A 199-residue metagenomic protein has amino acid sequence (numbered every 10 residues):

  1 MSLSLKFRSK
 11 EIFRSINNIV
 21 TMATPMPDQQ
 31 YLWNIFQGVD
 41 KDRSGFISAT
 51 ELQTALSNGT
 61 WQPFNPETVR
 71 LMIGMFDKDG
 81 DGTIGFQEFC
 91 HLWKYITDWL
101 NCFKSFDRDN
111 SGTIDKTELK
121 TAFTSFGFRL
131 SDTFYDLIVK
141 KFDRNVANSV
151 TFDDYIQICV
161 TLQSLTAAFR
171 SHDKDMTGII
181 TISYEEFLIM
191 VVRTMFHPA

Functional and structural regions predicted by a protein language model:
M1-N18: Intrinsically disordered, low-complexity basic segments at termini and long loops, enriched in Pro/Gly and/or Arg/Ser
M1-S4, T24-P25, F196-A199: A positional/structural detector of protein chain ends, strongest at the extreme C-terminus and weakly at the extreme
I16-R43, A49-T54, Q62-M75, G80-N110 (+4 more regions): EF-hand Ca2+-binding helix-loop-helix modules
G45, G82, G112, N148 (+1 more regions): Conserved glycine-centered beta-strand/turn positions repeated across beta-sheet architectures
T166-A199: C-terminal interaction modules of eukaryotic adaptor/scaffold proteins
